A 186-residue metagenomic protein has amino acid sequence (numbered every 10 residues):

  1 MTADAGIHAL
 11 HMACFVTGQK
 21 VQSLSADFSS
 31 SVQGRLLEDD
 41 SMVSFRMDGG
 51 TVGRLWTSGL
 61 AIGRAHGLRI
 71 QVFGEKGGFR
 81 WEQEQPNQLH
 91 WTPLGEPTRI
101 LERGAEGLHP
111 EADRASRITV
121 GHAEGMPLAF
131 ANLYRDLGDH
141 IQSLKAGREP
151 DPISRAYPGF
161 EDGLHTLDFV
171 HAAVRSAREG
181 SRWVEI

Functional and structural regions predicted by a protein language model:
M1-V52, W56-A65, E161: Rossmann-like dinucleotide-binding domain that binds NAD(P)(H)
D4-H8, Q19, E84, L128-N132 (+1 more regions): Generic recognition of short, well-ordered alpha-helical interface segments
S23, M42-G49, K76-Y157: C-terminal glycine/acidic-rich active-site capping loop/insertion
W56, E82-Q83, I186: Short linear motifs in exposed loops
R135-I186: C-terminal helix-rich "cap/oligomerization" subdomain common to oxidoreductases
